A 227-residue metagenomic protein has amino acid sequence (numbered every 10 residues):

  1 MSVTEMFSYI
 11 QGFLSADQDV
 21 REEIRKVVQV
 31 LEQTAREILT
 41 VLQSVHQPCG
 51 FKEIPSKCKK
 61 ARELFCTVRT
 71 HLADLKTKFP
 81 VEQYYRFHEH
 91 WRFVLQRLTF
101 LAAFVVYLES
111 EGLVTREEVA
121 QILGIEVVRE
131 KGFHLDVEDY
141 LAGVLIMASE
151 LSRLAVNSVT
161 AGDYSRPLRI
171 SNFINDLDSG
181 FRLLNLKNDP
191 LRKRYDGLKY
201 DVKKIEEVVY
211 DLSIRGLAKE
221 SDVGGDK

Functional and structural regions predicted by a protein language model:
M1-K76: Leu/Val/Ala/Ile-rich N-terminal alpha-helices, chiefly Sec-type signal peptides and the beginnings
M1-S8, R21, T99, V105-I146 (+4 more regions): Intrinsic, low-complexity N-terminal interaction/targeting segments
M6, V27-V30, T34-E37, L64-T67 (+6 more regions): Amphipathic, well-ordered alpha-helical segments in soluble domains
G12, A16-V30, C49-K60, Q83-F93 (+7 more regions): Non-transmembrane, amphipathic alpha-helical segments
I38-C49, L75, F79-E82, A155-G162 (+1 more regions): Secondary-structure edge/capping motif, primarily at the C-terminal ends of alpha-helices and the immediately following
L42-V45, L72-L75, F79, V105 (+5 more regions): Leucine-rich amphipathic alpha-helices with coiled-coil/heptad-repeat character
P55-V128: Long, charged all-alpha helical bundle/coiled-coil segments in cytosolic proteins
T160-K227: Long amphipathic all-alpha helical oligomerization modules
